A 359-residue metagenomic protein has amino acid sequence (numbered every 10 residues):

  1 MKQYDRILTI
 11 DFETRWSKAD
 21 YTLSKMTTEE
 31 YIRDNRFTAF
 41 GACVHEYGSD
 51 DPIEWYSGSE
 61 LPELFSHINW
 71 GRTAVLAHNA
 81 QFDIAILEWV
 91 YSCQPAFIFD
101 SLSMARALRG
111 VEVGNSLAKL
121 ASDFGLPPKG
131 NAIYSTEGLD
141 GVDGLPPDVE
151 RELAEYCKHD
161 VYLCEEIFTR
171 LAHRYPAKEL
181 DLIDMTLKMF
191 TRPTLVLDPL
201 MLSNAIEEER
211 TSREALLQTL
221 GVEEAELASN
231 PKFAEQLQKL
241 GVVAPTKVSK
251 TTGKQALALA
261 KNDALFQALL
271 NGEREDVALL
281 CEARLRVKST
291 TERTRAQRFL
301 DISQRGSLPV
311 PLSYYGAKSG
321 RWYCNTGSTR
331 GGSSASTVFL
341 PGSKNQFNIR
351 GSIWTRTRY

Functional and structural regions predicted by a protein language model:
M1-I10: Structured nucleic-acid-interacting core domains from mobile-element enzymes and related host factors, especially RNase
K2, T14-G48, A215, E226-Y359: Acidic, glycine-rich two-metal-ion catalytic cores of nucleic acid-processing enzymes
L8-T9, R15, A19, P62-F65 (+1 more regions): RNA/tRNA-interacting regions in translation and RNA-turnover enzymes
T9-I10, H78, I98-L102, I353-Y359: Conserved catalytic palm subdomain of right-hand nucleotidyl-transferase polymerases, strongest for RNA-directed enzymes
F37-A172: Active-site-proximal helix-loop-helix substrate-binding element of RNase H-like nuclease domains
P95, S135-E226: Mixed-charge, glycine-rich, non-catalytic linkers/tails in nucleic-acid processing enzymes
A121, L182-M189, L237, L280-R284: Short alpha-helical scaffolding segments that buttress acidic/His motifs in well-ordered protein cores
